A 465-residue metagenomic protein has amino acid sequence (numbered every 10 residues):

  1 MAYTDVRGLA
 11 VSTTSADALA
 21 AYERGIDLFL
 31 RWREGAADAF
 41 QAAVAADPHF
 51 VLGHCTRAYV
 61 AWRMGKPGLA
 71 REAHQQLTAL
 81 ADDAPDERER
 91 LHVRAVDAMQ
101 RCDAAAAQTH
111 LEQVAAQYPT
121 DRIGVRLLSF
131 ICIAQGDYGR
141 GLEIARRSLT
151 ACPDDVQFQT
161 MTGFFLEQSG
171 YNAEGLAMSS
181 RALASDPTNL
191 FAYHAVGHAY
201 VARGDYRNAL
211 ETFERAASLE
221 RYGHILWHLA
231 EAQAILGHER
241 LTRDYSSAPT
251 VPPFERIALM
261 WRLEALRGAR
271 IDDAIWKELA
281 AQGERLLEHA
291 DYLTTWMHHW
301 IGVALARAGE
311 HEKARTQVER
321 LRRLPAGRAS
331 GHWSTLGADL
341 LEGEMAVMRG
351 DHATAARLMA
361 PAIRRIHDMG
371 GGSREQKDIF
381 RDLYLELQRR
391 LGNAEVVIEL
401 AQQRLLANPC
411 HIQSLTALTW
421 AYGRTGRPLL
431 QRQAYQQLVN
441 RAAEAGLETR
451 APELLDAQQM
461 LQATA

Functional and structural regions predicted by a protein language model:
D17, H49-G53, E87, D121-R122 (+7 more regions): Residue-level recognition of tetratricopeptide repeat
D17, R24, R57, R94 (+10 more regions): Structural register within alpha-helical repeat arrays
L19, I26-D38, A45-E89, V93-A106 (+3 more regions): Inter-helical turn/loop elements of alpha-helical hairpins
R31, M64, R101-C102, Y118 (+9 more regions): Structural motif corresponding to the intra-repeat A-B loop/turn of tetratricopeptide repeats
G35-A36, A70, A107, G141 (+7 more regions): Single-residue signature of alpha-solenoid repeat helices
A42-A43, Q76-L80, Q113-V114, R147-S148 (+7 more regions): Canonical positions in the second alpha-helix
G53, R90, I123-G124, F158 (+7 more regions): TPR alpha-solenoid repeat register
A234-T464: Helix-coil-helix junctions within alpha-helical repeat/solenoid scaffolds
